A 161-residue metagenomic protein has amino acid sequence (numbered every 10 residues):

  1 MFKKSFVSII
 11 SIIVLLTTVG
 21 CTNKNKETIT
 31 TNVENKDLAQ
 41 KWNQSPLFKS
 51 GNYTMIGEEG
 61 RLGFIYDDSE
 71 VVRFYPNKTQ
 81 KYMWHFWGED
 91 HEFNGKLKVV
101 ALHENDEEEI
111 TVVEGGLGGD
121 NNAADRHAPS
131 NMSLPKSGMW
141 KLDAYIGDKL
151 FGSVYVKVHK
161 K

Functional and structural regions predicted by a protein language model:
M1-I9: Bacterial N-terminal signal peptides that target proteins for export
I10-L15: Hydrophobic helical h-region of N-terminal Sec-dependent signal peptides in bacterial secretory/periplasmic proteins
T17-G20: C-terminal motif of bacterial Sec signal peptides marking the signal peptidase cleavage site
T22-K24: Bacterial signal peptide processing site
K26-S133, I146-K161: Contiguous segments within soluble domain cores/interaction surfaces
K136-G138: Short tyrosine-centred short linear motifs in exposed loops/low-complexity segments
